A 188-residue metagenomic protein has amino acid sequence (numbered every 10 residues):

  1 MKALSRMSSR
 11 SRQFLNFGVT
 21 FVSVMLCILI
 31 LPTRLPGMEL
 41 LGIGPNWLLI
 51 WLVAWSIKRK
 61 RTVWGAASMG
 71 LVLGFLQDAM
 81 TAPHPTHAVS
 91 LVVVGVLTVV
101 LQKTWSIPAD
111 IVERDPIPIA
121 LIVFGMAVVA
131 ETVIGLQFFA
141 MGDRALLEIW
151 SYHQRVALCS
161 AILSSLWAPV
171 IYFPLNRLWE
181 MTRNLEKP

Functional and structural regions predicted by a protein language model:
M1-P188: Terminal, non-globular segments
